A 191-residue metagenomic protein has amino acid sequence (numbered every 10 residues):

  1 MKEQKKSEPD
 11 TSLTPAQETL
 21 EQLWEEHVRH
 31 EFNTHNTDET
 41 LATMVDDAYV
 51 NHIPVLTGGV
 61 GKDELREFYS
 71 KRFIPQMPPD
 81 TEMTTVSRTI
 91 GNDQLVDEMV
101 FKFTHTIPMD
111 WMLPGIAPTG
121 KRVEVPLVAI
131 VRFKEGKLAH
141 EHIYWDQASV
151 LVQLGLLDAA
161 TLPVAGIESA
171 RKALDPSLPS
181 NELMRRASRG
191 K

Functional and structural regions predicted by a protein language model:
K2-K191: C-terminal and inter-domain tail/linker signature
